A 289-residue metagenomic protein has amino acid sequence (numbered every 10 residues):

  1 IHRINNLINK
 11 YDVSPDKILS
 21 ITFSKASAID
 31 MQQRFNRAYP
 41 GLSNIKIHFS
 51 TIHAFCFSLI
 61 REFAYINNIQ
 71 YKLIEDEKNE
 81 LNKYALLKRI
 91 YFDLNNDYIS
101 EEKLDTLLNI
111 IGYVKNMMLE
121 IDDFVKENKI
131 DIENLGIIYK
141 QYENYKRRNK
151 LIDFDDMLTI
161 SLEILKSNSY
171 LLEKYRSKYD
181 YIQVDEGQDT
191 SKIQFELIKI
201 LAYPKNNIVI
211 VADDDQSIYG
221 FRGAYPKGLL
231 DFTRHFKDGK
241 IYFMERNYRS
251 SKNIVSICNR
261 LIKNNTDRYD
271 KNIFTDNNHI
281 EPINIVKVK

Functional and structural regions predicted by a protein language model:
I1, N5, K237-K240, E245-K289: Helicase P-loop NTPase motor core
I1-N68, E173, K227, S256-N259: P-loop NTPase Walker
R3-L7, L19-F23, S27, M31-F35 (+8 more regions): Structural preference for long, well-ordered alpha-helical segments in enzyme cores
K10-V13, P40-L42, K174-Y175, L201-P204 (+3 more regions): Conserved catalytic network of the ASCE P-loop NTPase/AAA+ motor domain
V13-S27, I47-F49, D185, V211 (+3 more regions): Conserved RecA-like ASCE P-loop NTPase motor core of nucleic-acid helicases/translocases
L19, H48, K78-N82, I130-D231 (+1 more regions): Conserved helicase NTPase motor core
N44-K46, I66-D156, Y179, I241 (+1 more regions): ATP-hydrolysis module of ASCE/P-loop NTPase motor domains, specifically the Walker B Asp-Glu catalytic pair
I99, N116-L119, K205-N206, L261-K271: Proline-centered turn/helix-capping motifs that create local helix->coil transitions or kinks
